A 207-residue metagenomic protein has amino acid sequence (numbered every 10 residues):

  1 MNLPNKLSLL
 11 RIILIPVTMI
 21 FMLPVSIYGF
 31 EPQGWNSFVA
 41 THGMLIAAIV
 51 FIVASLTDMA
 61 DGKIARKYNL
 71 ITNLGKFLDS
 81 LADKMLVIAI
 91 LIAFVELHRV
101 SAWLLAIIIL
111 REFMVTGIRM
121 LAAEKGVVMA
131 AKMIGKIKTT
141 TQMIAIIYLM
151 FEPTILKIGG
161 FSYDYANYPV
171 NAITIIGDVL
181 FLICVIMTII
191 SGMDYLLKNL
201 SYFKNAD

Functional and structural regions predicted by a protein language model:
M1-D207: Alpha-helical transmembrane bundles and membrane-interface segments of multipass inner-membrane proteins
